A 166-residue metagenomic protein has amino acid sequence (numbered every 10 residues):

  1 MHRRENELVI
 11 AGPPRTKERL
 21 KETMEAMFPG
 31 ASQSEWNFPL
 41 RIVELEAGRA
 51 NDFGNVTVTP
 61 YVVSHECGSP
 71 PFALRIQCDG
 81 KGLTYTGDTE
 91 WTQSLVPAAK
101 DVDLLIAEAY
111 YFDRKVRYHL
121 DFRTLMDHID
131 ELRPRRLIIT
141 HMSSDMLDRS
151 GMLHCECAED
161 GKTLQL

Functional and structural regions predicted by a protein language model:
M1-T84, E90, G151-L166: Binuclear metal-dependent hydrolase catalytic cores
E90-L166: Cap/insert and terminal regions of metallo-dependent hydrolase folds
